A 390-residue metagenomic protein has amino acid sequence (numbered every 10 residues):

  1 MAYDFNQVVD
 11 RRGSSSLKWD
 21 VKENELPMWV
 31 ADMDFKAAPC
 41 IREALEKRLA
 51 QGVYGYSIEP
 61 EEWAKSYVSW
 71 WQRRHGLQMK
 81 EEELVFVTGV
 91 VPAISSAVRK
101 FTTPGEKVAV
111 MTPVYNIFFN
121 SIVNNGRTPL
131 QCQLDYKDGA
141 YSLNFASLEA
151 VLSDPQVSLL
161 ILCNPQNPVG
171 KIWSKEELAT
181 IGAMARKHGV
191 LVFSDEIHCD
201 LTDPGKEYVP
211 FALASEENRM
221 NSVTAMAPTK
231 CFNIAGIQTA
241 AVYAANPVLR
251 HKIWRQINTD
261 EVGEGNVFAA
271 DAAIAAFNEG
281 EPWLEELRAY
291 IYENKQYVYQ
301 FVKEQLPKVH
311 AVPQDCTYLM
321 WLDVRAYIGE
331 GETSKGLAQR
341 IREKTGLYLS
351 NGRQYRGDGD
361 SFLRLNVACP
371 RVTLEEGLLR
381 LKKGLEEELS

Functional and structural regions predicted by a protein language model:
A2-G89, S96, A276-E279, E388-S390: N-terminal small-domain helix-loop-helix segment of the aminotransferase-like
M28, L45, Y67, L84 (+14 more regions): Generic structural signal for small/hydrophobic residues in well-ordered secondary structure, especially within
E43-A44, E216, M220-Y292, Q300 (+1 more regions): Conserved core segment of the aminotransferase class I/II
Y54-A183, D200-L201, K206-L213, E217: Conserved core of the PLP fold type I
K80-E81, P313-Y318, D360: Short Gly/Ser/Thr- and Asp/Glu-enriched loop/turn motifs at secondary-structure junctions
N125, K187-H188, N218, T345 (+1 more regions): Helix C-cap/helix->beta junction micro-motif
I274, Y290-Y299, A311-R325: Conserved glycine-rich beta-strand-loop-beta hairpin in the small C-terminal domain of fold type I
E330-E332, R340-L349, Y355-S390: PLP-dependent enzyme catalytic core of the Aspartate aminotransferase-like
